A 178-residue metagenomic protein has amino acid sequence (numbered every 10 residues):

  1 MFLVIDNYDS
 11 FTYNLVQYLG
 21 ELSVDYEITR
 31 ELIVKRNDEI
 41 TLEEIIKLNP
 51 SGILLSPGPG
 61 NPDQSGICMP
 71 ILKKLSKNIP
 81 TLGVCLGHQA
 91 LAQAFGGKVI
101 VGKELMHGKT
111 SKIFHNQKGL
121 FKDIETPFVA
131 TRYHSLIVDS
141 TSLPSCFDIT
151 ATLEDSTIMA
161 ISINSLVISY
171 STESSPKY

Functional and structural regions predicted by a protein language model:
M1-L3: Extreme N-terminal starter segment of soluble prokaryotic enzymes
Y18-T29: A short, Lys/Arg-enriched amphipathic alpha-helix followed by its capping loop at the start of a domain
I28-I40: A short beta-strand-loop structural module common to alpha/beta enzyme folds
T41-N49: Short amphipathic alpha-helix with an adjacent loop that forms part of the alpha/beta core around
P50-D123: Cysteine-nucleophile active-site neighborhood
G119-S165: Catalytic beta-strand/loop cores that center a nucleophilic Ser/Cys/Thr and support acyl-enzyme chemistry
S174-Y178: Acyltransferase
